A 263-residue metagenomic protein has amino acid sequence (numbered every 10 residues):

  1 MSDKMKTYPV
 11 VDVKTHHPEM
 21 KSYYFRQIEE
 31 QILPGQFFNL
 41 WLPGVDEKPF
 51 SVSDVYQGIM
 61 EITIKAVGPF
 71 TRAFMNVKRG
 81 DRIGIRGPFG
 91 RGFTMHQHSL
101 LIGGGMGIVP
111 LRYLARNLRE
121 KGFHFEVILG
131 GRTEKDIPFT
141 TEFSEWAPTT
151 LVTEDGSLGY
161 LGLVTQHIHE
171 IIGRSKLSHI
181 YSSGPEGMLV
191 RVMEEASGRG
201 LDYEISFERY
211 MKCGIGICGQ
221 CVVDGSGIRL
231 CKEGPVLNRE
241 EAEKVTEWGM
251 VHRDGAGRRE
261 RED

Functional and structural regions predicted by a protein language model:
S2-R79: Ferredoxin-reductase
D12, D54, L151-T153, I205 (+1 more regions): Structural signal for conserved beta-strand scaffold positions within catalytic alpha/beta enzyme cores
D46-S53, G90-Q97, L101, C231: Short, Lys/Arg- and Gly-enriched loop/turn segments at beta-strand edges
P69-K212: FNR/FR-type flavoprotein reductase catalytic core
E186, E208-P235: Local cysteine-cluster metal-coordination motifs and their immediate loop/turn environment, predominantly Fe-S cluster
D224, I228-E233, L237-D263: Short Fe-S-cluster ligation motifs
